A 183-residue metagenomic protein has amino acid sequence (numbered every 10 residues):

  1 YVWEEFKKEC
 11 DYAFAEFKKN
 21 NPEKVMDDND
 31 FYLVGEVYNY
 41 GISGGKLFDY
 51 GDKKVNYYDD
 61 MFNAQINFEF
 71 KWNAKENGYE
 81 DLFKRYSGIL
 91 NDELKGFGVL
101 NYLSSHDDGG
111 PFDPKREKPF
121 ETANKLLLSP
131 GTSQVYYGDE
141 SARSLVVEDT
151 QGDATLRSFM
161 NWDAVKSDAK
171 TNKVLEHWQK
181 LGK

Functional and structural regions predicted by a protein language model:
V2-K95, V99, K115-R116, K125-S129 (+1 more regions): Active-site-proximal helices and loops of the catalytic beta/alpha 8
V34, Y102, Q134-Y137: A structural signal for short, well-ordered beta-strand segments and their strand-loop junctions that often border
Y102-G110: Active-site neighborhood of divalent metal-dependent phosphoester/pyrophosphate hydrolases
P119-E121: Conserved interdomain hinge at the start of the Helicase C-terminal
